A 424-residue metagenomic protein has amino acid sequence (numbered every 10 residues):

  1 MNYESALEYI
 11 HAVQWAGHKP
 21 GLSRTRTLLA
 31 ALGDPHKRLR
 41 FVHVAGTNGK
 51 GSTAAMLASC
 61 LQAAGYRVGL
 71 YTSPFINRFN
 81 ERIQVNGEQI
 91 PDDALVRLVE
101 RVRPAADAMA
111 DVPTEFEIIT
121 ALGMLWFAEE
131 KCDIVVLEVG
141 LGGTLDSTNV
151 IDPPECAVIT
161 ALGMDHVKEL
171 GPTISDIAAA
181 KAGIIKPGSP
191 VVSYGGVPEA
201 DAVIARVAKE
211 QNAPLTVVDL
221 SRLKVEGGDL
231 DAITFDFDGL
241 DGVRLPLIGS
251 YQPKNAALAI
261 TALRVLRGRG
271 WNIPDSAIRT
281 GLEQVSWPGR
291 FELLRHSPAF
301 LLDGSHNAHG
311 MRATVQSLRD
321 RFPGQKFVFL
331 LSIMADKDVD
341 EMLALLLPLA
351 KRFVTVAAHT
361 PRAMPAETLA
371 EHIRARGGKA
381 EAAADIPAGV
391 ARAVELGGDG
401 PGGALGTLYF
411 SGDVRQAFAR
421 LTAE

Functional and structural regions predicted by a protein language model:
M1-A16: Charged, amphipathic alpha-helical linker segments immediately N-terminal to NTP-binding catalytic cores
H18, L22, R26-R38, A63-D152 (+2 more regions): ATP-dependent carboxylate-amine ligase catalytic core
K37-R38, I134-L137, L145-V158, L162-G163 (+3 more regions): Nucleotide phosphate-binding/pyrophosphate-handling subdomain across enzymes that bind or process nucleotide phosphates
V44, S52-G69: A conserved segment at the C-terminal end of the G1
A110, I118, K131-E138, P154-G239 (+2 more regions): Acidic, Mg2+-coordinating active-site environments of NTP-dependent enzymes
Y194-T216, L230-T234, A299-L302, A308 (+1 more regions): C-terminal helical cap/extension that packs against the catalytic core of soluble nucleotide-cofactor enzymes
L408-E424: Glycine/aspartate-rich loop-and-adjacent alpha/beta segment that forms the canonical ThDP
